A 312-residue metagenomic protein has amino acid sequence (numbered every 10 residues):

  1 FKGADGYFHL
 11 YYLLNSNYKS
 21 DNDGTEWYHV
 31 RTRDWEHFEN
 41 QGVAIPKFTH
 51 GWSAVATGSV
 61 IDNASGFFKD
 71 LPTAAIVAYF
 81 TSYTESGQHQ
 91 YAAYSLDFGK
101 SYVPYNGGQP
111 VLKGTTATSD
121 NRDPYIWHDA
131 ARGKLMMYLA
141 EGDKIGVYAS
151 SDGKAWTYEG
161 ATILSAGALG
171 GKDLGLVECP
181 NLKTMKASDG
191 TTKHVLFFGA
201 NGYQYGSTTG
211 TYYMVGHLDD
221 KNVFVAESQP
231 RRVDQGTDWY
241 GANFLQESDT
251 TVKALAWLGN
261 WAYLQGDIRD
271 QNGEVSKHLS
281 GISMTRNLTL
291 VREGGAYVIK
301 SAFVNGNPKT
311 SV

Functional and structural regions predicted by a protein language model:
F1-D123, H128-D173, K186-Q235, L258-S311: Beta-rich carbohydrate-recognition and catalytic domains
A56-I61, C179-L182, G241: Signature of short aromatic-glycine-proline-rich micro-motifs recurring in repeat-based ectodomains
A187, Q246-T250: A short, structured loop/turn motif at beta-sheet edges
G236-Q246: Catalytic and ligand-binding motifs that coordinate phosphates/metal ions in nucleic-acid-processing enzymes
